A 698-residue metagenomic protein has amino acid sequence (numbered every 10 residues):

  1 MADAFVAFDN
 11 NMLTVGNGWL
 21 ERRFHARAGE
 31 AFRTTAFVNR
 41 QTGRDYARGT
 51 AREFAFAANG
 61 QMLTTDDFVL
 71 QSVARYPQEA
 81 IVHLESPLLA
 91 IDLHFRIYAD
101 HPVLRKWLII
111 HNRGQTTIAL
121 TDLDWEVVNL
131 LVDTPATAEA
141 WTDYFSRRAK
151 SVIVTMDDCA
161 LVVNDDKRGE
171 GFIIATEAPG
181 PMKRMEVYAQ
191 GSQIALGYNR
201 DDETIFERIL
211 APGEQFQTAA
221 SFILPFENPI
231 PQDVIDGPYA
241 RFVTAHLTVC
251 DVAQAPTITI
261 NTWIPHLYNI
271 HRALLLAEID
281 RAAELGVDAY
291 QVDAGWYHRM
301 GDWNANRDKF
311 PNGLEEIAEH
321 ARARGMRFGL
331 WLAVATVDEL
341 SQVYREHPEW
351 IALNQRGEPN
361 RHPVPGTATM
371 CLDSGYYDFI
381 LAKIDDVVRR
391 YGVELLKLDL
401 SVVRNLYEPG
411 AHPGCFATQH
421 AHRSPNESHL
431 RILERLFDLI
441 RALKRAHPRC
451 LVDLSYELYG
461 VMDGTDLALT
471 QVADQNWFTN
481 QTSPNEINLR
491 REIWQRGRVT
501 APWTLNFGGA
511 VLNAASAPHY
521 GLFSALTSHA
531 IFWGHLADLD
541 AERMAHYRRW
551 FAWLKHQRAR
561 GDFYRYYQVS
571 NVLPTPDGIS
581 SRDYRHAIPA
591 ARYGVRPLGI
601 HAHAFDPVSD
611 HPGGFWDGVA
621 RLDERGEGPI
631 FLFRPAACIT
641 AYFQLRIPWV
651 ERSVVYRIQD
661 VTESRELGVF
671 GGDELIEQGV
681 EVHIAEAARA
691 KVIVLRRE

Functional and structural regions predicted by a protein language model:
A4-L20, F32-I194, D202-T204, V655-E666: Polysaccharide-binding surfaces and accessory modules of carbohydrate-active proteins
W19, G169, P576-R652, V692-V694: Carbohydrate-binding surface patches
W19, L108, N306, Y376-R445 (+3 more regions): Active-site and adjacent substrate-binding regions of carbohydrate-active enzymes
R208-E227, A688-R696: Short Pro-Gly-centered flexible turn/kink motifs
I260-A382, Y391, L395, N405-Y407 (+1 more regions): Aromatic-lined carbohydrate-binding/catalytic grooves of carbohydrate-active enzymes
E339, V343-D378, L430-D540: Glycan-recognition surfaces
S528, W533-P607: Aromatic- and carboxylate-lined catalytic core of secreted/periplasmic carbohydrate-active enzymes
F670-E698: C-terminal beta-strand-rich structural cap/linker in extracellular carbohydrate-active enzymes
